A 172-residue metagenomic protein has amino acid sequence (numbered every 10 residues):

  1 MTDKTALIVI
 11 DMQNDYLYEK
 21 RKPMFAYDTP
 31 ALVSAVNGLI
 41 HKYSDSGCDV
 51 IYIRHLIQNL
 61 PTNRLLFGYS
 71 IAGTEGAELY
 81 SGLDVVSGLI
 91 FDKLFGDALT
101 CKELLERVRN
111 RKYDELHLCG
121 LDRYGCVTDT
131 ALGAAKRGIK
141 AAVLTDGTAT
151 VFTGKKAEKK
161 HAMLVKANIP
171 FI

Functional and structural regions predicted by a protein language model:
M1-V85, L89: Active-site acidic carboxylates
G47-C48, K112, G138: Glycine-centered short loops/turns at secondary-structure junctions
F67-I71, A135-K136, K159-A162: Short, hinge-like loop/turn segments at secondary-structure boundaries
A72-L121: Internal catalytic-core helix/loop-beta-alpha segment that presents or stabilizes conserved functional determinants
T74-I90, F152-I172: Structural recognition of alpha->loop->beta junctions
H117-G120, K140-G154: A short glycine-rich beta-strand->turn/loop micro-motif centered on a GG-aromatic cluster
V127-R137: Short Gly/Thr/Asp-enriched flexible loops that form oxyanion-binding sites at enzyme active sites
